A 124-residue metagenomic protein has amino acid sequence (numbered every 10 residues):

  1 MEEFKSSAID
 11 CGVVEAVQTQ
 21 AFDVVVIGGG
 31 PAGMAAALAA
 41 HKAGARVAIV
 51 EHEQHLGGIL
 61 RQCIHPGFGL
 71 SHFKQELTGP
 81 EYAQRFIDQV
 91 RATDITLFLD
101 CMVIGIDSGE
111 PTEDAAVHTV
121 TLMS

Functional and structural regions predicted by a protein language model:
M1-C11: Glycine/serine-rich phosphate-binding loop and adjoining beta1-alpha1 elements at the start of nucleotide-handling
E15-A32: Beta1/beta-strand and adjacent pyrophosphate-binding region of the FAD-binding site in flavoprotein oxidoreductases
A16, A35, A39-A40, H52: Hydrophobic/aromatic ligand-binding patch that stacks against planar heteroaromatic rings of cofactors or nucleotides
A32, A39, T78-S124: Feature captures the FAD/FMN-dependent oxidoreductase FAD-binding
K42-R61: Glycine-rich FAD pyrophosphate-binding loop
H52-H55, H65, M102-V103: Short, ordered loop/turn segments at secondary-structure junctions
P66-T78: Glycine-rich active-site loop/strand segments that organize a redox cofactor
